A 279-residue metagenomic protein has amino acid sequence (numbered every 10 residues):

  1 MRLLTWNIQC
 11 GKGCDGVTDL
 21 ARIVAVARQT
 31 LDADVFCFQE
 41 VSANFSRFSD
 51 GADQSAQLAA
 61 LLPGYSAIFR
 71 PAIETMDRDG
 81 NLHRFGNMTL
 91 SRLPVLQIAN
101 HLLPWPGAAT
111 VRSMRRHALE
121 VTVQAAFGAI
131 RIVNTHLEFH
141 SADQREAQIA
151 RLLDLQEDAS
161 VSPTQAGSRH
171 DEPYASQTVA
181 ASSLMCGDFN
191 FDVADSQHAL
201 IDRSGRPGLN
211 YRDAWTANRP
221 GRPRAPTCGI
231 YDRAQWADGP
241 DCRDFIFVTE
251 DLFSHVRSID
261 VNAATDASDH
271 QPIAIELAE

Functional and structural regions predicted by a protein language model:
M1-L31, V35, S66, E74-T75 (+1 more regions): Active-site regions of metal-assisted phosphoester/phosphodiester hydrolases, unifying DNase/endonuclease modules
C14-V17, A43-D53, R78-D79: Short, flexible/disordered intra-domain loops and linkers
S42-A43, R224: Short glycine-rich His-centered loop
Q54-L61, L90-S91: Short, electropositive alpha-helical surface patch
